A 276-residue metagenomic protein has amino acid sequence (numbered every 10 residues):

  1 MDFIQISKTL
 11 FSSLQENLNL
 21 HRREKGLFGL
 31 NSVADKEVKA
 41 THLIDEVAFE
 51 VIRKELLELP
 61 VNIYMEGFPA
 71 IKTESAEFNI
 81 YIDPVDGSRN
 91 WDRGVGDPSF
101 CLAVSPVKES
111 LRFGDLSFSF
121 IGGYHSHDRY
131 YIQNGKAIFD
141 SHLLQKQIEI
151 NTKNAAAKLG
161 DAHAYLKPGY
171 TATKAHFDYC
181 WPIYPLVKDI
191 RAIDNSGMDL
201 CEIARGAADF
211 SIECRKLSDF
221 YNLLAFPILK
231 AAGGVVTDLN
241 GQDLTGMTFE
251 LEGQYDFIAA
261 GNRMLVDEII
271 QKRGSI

Functional and structural regions predicted by a protein language model:
M1-V85: N-terminal subdomain of lithium-sensitive/metallo-dependent phosphomonoesterases centered on the IMPase/IPPase/PAP
H42-V47, D92-G94, D194, D219-L223: Short, conserved micro-motifs enriched in small and acidic residues
R53, A137-H142: Acidic, Mg2+-coordinating active-site environments of NTP-dependent enzymes
N62-G67, W91, I190-D194, D238: General beta-strand structural signal in soluble alpha/beta enzymes
A76-G135, F139: DPxDG-like acidic metal-binding loop motif
N134, I150-I276: An extended, acidic
K146-I148: Acidic/charged, solvent-exposed loop-and-adjacent secondary-structure segments enriched in E/D, K/R, S/T, and G/P
